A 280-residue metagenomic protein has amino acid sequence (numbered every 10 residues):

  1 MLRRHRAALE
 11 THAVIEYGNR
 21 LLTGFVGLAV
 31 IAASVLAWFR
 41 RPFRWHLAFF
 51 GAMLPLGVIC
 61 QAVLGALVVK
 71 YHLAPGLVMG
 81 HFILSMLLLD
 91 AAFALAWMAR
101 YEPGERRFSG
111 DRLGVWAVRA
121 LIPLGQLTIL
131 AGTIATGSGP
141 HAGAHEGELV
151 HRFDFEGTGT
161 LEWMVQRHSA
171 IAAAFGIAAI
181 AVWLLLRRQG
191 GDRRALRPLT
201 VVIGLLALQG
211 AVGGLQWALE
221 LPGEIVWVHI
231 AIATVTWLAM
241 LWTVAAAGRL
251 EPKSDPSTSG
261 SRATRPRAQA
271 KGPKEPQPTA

Functional and structural regions predicted by a protein language model:
M1-A268, G272-A280: Polytopic transmembrane helical bundles with strong interfacial aromatic enrichment
